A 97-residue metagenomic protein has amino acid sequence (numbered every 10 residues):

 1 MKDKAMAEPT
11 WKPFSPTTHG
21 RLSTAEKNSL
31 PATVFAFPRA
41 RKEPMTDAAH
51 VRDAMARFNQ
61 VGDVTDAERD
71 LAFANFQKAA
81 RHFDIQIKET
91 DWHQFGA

Functional and structural regions predicted by a protein language model:
K2-A97: A charge-rich, low-complexity, intrinsically flexible signal that marks solvent-exposed coils, linkers, repeats
